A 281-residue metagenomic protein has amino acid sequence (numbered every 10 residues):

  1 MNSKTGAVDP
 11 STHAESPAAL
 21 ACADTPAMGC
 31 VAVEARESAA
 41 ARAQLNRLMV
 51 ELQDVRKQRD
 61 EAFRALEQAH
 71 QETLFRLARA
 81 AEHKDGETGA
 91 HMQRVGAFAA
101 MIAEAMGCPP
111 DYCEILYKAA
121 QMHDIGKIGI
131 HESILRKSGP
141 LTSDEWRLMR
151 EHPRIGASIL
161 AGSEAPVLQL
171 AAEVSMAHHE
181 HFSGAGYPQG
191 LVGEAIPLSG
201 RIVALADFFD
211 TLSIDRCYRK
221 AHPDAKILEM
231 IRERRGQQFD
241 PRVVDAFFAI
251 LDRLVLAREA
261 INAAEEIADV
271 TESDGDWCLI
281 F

Functional and structural regions predicted by a protein language model:
N2-H13, P17, C22, R36 (+6 more regions): Metal-dependent catalytic cores of enzymes that make or break cyclic nucleotides and related phosphoester linkages
K4, A27-G29: Generic short amphipathic/hydrophobic targeting helices enriched at N-termini, encompassing Sec-type signal peptides
A69-E72: Active-site-adjacent bridging/hinge elements
